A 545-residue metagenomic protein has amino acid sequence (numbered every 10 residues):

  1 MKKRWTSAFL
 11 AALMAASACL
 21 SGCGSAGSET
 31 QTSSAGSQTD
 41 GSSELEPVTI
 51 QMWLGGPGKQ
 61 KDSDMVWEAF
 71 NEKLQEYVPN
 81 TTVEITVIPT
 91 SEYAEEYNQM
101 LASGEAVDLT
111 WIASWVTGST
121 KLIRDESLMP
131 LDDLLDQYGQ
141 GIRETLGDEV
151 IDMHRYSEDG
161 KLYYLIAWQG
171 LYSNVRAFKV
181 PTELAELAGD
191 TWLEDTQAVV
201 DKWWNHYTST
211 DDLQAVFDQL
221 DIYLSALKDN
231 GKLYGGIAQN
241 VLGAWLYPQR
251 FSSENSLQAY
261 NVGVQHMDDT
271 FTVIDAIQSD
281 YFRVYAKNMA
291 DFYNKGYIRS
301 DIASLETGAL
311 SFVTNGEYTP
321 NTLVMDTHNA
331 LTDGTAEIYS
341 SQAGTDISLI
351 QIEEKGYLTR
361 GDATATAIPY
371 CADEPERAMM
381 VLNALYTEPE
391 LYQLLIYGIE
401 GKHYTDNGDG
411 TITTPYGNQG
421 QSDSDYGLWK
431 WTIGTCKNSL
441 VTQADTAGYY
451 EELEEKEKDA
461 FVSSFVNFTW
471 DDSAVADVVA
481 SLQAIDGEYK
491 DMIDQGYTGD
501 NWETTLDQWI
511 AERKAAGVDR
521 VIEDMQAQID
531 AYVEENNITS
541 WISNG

Functional and structural regions predicted by a protein language model:
M1-F9: Bacterial N-terminal signal peptides that target proteins for export
L10, A18-G545: Extracytoplasmic/secretory soluble proteins
